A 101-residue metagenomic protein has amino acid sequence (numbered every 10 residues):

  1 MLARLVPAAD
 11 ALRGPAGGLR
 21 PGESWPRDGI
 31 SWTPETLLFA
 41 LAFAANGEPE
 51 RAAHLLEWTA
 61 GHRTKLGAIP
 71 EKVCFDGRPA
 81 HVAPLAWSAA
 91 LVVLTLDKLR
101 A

Functional and structural regions predicted by a protein language model:
M1-P34, H54-A101: Extended glycan-interaction surfaces of carbohydrate-active proteins
E50-R51: Alpha-helical positions within canonical tetratricopeptide repeat
